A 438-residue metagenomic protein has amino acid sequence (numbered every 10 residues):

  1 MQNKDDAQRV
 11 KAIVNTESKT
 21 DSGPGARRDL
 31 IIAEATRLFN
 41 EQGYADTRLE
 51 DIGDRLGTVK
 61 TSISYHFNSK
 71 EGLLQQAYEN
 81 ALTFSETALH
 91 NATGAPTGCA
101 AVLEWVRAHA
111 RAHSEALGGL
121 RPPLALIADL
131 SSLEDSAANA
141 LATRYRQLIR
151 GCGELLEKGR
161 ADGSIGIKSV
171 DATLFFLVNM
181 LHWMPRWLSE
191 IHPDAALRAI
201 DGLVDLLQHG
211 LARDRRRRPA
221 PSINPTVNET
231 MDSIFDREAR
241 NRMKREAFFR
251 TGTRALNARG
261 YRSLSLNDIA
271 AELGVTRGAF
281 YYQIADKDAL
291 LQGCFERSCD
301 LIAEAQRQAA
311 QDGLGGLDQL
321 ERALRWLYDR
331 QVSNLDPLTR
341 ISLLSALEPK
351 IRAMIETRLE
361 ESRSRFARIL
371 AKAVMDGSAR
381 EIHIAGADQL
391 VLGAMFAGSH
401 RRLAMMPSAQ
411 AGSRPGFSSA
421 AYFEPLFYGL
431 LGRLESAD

Functional and structural regions predicted by a protein language model:
Q2-S18, A108-R111, R150, E154-K158 (+5 more regions): C-terminal peripheral helix-coil segments that are non-catalytic and often amphipathic
K4-A7, R146-T173, E360-L392: Hydrophobic alpha-helical bundle segments that form small-molecule/ligand-binding pockets
L30, E34, L38-G72, Q76 (+4 more regions): Helix-turn-helix
Y65, L301, W326-R352, E356-S436: C-terminal structured domain segments across diverse proteins
G72, A110-E154, A161-I165, V332-R368: Short secondary-structure transition hinges
Q76, H90-G119, L177, G293 (+1 more regions): Hydrophobic alpha-helical connector segments
A77, A81, V204, Q208-R217 (+5 more regions): Alpha-helical bundle regulatory/interaction domains
E79-S85, E296-A303: Short, basic, alpha-helical segments at the C-terminal edge of helix-turn-helix-like DNA-binding modules
